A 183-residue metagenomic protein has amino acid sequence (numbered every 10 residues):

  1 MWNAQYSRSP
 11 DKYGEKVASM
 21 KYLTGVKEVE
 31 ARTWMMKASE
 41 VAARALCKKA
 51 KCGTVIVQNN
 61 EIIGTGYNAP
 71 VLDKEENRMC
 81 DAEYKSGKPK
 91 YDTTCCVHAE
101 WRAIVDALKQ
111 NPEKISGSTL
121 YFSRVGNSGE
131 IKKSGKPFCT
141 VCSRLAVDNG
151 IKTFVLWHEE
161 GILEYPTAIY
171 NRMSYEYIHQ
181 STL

Functional and structural regions predicted by a protein language model:
W2, Y6-E28, Y165-A168: Secretory/periplasmic and organellar redox-cofactor proteins
G25-K51: Short, basic/aromatic recognition patches
G25-V29, G64-L183: Zn2+-dependent cytidine deaminase-like catalytic core
K51-G66, V155: Short beta-strand scaffold segments in enzyme catalytic cores
